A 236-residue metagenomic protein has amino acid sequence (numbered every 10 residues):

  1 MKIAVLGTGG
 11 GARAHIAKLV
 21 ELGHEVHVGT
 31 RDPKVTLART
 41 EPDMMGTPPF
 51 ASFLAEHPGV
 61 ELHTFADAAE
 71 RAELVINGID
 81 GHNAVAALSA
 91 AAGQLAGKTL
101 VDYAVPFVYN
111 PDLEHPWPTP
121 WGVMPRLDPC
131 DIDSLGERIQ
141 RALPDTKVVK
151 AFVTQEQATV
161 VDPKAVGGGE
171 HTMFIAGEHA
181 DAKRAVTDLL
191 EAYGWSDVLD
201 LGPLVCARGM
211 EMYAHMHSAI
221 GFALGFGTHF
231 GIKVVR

Functional and structural regions predicted by a protein language model:
M1-M44: NAD(P)+-binding Rossmann beta1-loop-alpha1 motif at the extreme N-terminus of oxidoreductases
L6, T159, G168-R236: Active-site-lining helix/loop region of Rossmann-like oxidoreductase modules
A14, K18, A142, L189: Rossmann-fold NAD(P)-dependent oxidoreductase module
P33, N83, V105-F107, Q155-E156 (+2 more regions): Glycine-rich beta-alpha junction loops
R39-H57: Short, conserved SAM-binding/catalytic segment of Class I S-adenosyl-L-methionine-dependent methyltransferases
F53-E61, P144-K147, S196: A short helix-to-beta-strand connector/capping loop
L54-D112: Rossmann-like NAD(P)-binding element
A104-A158, P163-A165: Rossmann-fold NAD(P)-binding glycine/threonine-rich loop
